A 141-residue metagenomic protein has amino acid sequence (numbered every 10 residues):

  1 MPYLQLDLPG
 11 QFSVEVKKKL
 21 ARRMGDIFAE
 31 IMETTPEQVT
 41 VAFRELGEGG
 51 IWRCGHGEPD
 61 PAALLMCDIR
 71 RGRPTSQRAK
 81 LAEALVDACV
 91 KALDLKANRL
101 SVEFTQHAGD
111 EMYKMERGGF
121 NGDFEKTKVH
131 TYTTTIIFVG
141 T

Functional and structural regions predicted by a protein language model:
M1-T141: A domain-level signal for the structural core that forms small-molecule/cofactor-binding pockets and catalytic centers
